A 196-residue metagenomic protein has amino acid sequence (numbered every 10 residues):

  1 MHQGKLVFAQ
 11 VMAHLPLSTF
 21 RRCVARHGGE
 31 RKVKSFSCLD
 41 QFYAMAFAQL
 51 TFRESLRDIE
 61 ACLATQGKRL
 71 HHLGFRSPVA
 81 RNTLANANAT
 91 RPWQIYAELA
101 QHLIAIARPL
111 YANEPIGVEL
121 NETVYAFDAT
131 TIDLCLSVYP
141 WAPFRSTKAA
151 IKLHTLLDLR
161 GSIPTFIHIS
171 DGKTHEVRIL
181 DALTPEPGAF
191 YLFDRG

Functional and structural regions predicted by a protein language model:
M1-G196: Conserved, well-structured functional cores that handle cations and Mg-NTP chemistry
